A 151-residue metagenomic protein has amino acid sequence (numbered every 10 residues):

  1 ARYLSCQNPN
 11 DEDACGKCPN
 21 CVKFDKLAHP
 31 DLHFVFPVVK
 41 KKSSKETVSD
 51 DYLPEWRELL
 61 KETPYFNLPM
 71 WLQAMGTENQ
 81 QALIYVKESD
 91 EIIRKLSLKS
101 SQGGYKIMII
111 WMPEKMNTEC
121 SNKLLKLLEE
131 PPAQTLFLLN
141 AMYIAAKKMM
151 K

Functional and structural regions predicted by a protein language model:
A1-E119: Clamp-loader machinery-focused feature within the broader ASCE/P-loop NTPase space
L27-D31, G103-Y105, P131-T135, A145 (+1 more regions): Short glycine-/polar-rich loops that comprise or flank the Walker A/P-loop and associated switch/sensor motifs
S97, N122-L136: Conserved catalytic/switch belt of AAA+ P-loop NTPases
I107-W111, L124, T135-M142: Structural recognition of the conserved hydrophobic beta-strand(s) that form the central parallel beta-sheet of P-loop
E119-L128, I144-K151: Short regulatory helix/loop adjacent to the ATP-binding pocket of P-loop NTPases
